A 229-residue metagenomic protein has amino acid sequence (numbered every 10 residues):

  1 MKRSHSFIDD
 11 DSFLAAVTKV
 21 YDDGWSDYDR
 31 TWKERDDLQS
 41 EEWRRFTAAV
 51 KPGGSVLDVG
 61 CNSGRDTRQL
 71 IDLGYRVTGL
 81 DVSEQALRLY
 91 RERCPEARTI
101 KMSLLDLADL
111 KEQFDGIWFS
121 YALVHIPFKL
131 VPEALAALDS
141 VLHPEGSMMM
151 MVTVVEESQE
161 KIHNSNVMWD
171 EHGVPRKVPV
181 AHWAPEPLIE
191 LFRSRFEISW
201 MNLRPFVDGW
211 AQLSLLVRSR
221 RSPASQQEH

Functional and structural regions predicted by a protein language model:
M1-G54, N62-A108, L130-E133, A137 (+1 more regions): Class I (Rossmann-like) S-adenosyl-L-methionine-dependent methyltransferase catalytic domain, capturing the SAM-binding
D58: Class I SAM-dependent methyltransferase core
K111: S-adenosylmethionine/decaboxylated-SAM
F114-D115: Local beta-strand N-terminus motif with an aromatic residue
W118: A conserved beta-strand element that flanks and buttresses the S-adenosyl-L-methionine
Y121-H125: Short catalytic micro-motifs in class I SAM-dependent methyltransferases
I126-F128, L142-H143: Helix-to-beta-strand junctions that scaffold the AdoMet/dcAdoMet cofactor pocket in Class I SAM-dependent enzymes
